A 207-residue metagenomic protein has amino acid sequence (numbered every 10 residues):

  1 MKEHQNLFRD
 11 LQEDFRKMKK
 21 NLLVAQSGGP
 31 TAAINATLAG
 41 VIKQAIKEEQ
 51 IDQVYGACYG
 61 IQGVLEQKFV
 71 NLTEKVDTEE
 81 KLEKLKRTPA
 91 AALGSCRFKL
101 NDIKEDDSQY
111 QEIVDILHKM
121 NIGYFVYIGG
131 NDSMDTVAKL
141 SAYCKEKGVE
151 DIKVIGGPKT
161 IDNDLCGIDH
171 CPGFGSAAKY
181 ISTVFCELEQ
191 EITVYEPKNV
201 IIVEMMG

Functional and structural regions predicted by a protein language model:
E3-K17: Short, Lys/Arg-enriched N-terminal segments with co-localized hydrophobic residues within the first ~10-30 amino acids
F15-M18, L23, K47-E49, E83-R87 (+3 more regions): Solvent-exposed alpha-helices and their adjacent loops that cap or buttress functional pockets in soluble metabolic
M18-F69: N-terminal phosphate-binding or glycine-rich loops at protein starts, especially the Walker A/P-loop of NTPases
S27-G29, A57-G63, R97-F98, G130-N131 (+2 more regions): Short, ordered loop/turn segments at secondary-structure junctions
T37-V41, N131-I152: Short Gly/Thr/Asp-enriched flexible loops that form oxyanion-binding sites at enzyme active sites
C58, S141-C171, A178-S182: Short, acidic/small-residue loops that bind anionic groups at enzyme active sites
Q67-G123, D132, G157, P172-F174 (+1 more regions): Glycine-rich oxoanion-binding loops at beta->alpha junctions
P197-G207: Conserved anion/nucleotide-ligand pocket segment
